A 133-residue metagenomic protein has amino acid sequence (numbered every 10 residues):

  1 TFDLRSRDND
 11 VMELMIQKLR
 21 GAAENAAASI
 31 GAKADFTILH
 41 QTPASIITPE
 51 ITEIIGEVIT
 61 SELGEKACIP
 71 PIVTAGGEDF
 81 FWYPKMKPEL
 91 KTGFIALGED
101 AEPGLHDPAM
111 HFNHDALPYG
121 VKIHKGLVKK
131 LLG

Functional and structural regions predicted by a protein language model:
T1-G133: Metal-dependent amide/peptide-bond hydrolase catalytic core, centered on the "pita-bread" metallohydrolase fold
